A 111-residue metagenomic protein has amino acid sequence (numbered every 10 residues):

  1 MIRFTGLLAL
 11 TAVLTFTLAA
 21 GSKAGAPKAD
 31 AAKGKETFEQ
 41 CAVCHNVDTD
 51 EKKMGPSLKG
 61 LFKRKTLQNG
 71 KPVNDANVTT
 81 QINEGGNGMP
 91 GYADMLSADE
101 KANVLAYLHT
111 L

Functional and structural regions predicted by a protein language model:
M1-D30, Q81, L108-L111: Post-cleavage N-terminal segment of exported redox proteins
R3, K63-R64: Glycine/proline-rich, flexible active-site/cofactor-binding loop segments that harbor closely spaced acidic
L18-F38, R64, V73-N77: Electrostatic cytochrome c docking/interface patches
A24, Q68, G91-D94: Short, flexible active-site loop motifs that bind/organize anionic cofactors or intermediates
K28, A32, D48, K52 (+3 more regions): Soluble non-cytosolic domains of exported or imported proteins
K28-E51, L58, K63, E84: Sequence/structural segment immediately N-terminal to covalent heme-attachment motifs in c-type and related
V47, K65-L67, V73, T79-G88: Extended, polar beta-sheet/loop recognition surfaces of beta-rich domains that mediate binding to diverse ligands
K52-L61, T80-L111: Axial heme c-ligation environment in periplasmic c-type cytochrome domains
